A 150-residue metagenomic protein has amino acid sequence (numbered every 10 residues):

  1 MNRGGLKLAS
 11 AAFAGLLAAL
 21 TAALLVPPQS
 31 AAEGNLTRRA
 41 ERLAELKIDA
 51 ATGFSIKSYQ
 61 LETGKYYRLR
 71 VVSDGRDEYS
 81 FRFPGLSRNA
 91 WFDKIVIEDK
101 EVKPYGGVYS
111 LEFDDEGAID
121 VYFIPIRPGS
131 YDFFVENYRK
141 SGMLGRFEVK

Functional and structural regions predicted by a protein language model:
M1-L8: N-terminal secretory signal peptides that target proteins for export/translocation
A11-A23: Bacterial N-terminal signal peptides
V26-P27: N-terminal signal peptide c-region/cleavage motif recognized by signal peptidases
E33-R39, Y105-K150: Extracellular/periplasmic metallocenter environments
G34-R68: N-terminal edge beta-strand
I56-G85, I119-I126, D132: Beta-strand cores of secreted/periplasmic/IMS beta-sandwich domains, seen most often in copper-related folds
S87-E98: Short aromatic-acidic-glycine turn motif
E98-G106: Short beta-strand and strand-turn-strand segments in soluble, beta-rich domains
